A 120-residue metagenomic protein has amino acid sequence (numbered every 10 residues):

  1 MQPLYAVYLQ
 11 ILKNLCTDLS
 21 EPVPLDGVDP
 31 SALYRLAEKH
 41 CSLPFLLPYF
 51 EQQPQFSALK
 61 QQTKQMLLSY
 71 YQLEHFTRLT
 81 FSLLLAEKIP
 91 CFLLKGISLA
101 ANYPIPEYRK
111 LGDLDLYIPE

Functional and structural regions predicted by a protein language model:
Q2-K95: Helical scaffold of the NTase/Pol beta-like nucleotidyltransferase catalytic core
L79-L114, I118-E120: Active-site nucleotide-donor binding segment shared across nucleotidyl transfer reactions
